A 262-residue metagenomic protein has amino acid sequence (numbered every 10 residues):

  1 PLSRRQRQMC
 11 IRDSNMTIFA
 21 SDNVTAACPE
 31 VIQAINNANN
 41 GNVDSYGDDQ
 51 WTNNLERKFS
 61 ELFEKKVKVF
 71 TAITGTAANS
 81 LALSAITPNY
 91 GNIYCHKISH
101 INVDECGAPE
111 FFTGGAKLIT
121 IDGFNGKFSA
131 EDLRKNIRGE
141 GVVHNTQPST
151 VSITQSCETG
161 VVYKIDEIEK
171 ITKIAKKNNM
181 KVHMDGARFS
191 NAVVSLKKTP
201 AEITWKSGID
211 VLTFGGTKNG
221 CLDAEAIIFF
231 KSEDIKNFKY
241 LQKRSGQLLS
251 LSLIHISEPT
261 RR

Functional and structural regions predicted by a protein language model:
P1-D13, I254-H255, T260-R262: Single conserved hydrophobic/aromatic residue that forms the stacking wall/gate of nucleotide- or nucleobase-binding
T17-R262: Conserved PLP-enzyme active-site core in the AAT-like
